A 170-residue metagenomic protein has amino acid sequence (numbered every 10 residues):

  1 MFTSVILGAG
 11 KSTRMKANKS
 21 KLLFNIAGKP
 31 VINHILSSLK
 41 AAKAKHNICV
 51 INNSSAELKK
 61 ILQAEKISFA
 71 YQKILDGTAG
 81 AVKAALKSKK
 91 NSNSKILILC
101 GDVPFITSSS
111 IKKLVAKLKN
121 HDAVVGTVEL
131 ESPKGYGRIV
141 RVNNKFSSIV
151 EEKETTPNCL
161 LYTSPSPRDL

Functional and structural regions predicted by a protein language model:
M1-A17: N-terminal nucleotide-binding beta1-loop-alpha1 segment
G8, I51, C100, T127-V128: Short beta-strand/turn micro-motifs composed of small residues that flank or help shape donor/cofactor-binding pockets
K19-N25: Short glycine-enriched, charge-decorated loop/helix-capping segments at active-site entrances that position
K29-L99, F105-S109, K113: Conserved N-terminal catalytic core of the sugar/cofactor nucleotidyltransferase
S110-E131: Conserved donor-nucleotide/metal-binding helix-loop-beta segment in metal-dependent transferases, i.e., the alpha-helix
P133-R138: Glycine-rich phosphate-binding loop of ATP-grasp-fold ATP-dependent ligases
N144-L160: Short, flexible, basic/aromatic active-site loop/helix in glycosyltransferases
Y162-L170: Single conserved hydrophobic/aromatic residue that forms the stacking wall/gate of nucleotide- or nucleobase-binding
